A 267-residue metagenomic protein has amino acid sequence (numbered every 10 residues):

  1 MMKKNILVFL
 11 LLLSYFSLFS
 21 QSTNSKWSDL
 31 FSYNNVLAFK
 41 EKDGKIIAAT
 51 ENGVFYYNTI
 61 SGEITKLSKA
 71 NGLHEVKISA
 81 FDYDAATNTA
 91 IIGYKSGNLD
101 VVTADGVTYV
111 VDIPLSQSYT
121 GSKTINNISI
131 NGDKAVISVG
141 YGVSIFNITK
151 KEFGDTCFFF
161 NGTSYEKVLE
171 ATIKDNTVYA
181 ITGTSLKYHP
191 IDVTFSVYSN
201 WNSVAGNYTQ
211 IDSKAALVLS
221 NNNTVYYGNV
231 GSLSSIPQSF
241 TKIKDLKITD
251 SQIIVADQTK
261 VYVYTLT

Functional and structural regions predicted by a protein language model:
M1-K26: Bacterial Sec-dependent N-terminal signal peptides
S22-K42, S68-A86, D112-N131, D155-D175 (+2 more regions): Short coil-to-beta transitions that initiate beta-strands within beta-rich domains
K45-A48, T89-I92, K134-I137, T177-A180 (+2 more regions): Conserved beta-propeller blade signature
A49-K69: Beta-propeller domains
N52-F55, K95-L99, G106, Y141-S144 (+5 more regions): Loop/turn residues immediately N-terminal
T59-G62, T103-G106, N147-K151, P190-T194 (+2 more regions): Short loop/turn segments that connect beta-strands within beta-propeller blades
F81-I148: A generic tandem-repeat structural signature
